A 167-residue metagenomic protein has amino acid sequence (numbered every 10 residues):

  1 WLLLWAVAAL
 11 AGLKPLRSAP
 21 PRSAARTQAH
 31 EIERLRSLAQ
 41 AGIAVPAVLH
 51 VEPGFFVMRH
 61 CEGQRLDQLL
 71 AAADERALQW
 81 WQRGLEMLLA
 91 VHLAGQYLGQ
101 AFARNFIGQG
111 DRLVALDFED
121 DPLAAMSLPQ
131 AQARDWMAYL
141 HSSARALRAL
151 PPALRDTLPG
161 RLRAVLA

Functional and structural regions predicted by a protein language model:
W1-R26: ATP-binding glycine-rich loop module of kinase domains
A25-A44, D67-R104, Q109, L113 (+2 more regions): Conserved kinase catalytic-core helix
H50, H60, I107-G108: Conserved hydrophobic "DFG−1" position in protein kinase catalytic cores
V51-P53, A101: Short Gly/Ser/Thr- and Asp/Glu-enriched loop/turn motifs at secondary-structure junctions
P53, Q109, L123-S127: Histidine/lysine/aspartate-rich catalytic loop segments that bind and position anionic ligands
P53-R65: Conserved short submotifs of the Hanks-type protein kinase catalytic core that shape the nucleotide-binding pocket
Q64-D67, L123: Short, charged/polar, Gly/Pro-enriched secondary-structure boundary elements
V114, F118-A167: C-lobe/activation-segment region of protein kinase-like
